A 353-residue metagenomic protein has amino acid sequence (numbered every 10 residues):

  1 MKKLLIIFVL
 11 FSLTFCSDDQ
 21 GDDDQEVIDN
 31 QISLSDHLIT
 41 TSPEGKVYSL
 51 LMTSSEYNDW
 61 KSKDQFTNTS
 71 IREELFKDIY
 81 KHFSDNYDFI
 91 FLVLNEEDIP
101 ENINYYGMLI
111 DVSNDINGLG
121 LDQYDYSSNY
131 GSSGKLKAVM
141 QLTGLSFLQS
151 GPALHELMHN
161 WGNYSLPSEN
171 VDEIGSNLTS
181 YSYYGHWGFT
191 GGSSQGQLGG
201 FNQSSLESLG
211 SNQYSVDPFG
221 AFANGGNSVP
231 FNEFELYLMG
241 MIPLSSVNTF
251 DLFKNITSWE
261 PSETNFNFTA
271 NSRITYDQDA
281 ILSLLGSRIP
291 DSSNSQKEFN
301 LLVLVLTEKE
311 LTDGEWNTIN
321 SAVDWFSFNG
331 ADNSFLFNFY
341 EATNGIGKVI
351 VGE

Functional and structural regions predicted by a protein language model:
L4-L13: Sec-dependent N-terminal signal peptides
L13-S35: Bacterial Sec-dependent N-terminal signal peptides
V27-F147, N265-E353: Zn2+-dependent metallopeptidase catalytic core
R72-L75, Q149-L157, F231-I242: Stable alpha-helical elements in mature extracytoplasmic
D85-I90, L154-N160, F234-E235, S245-V247 (+1 more regions): Loop/turn elements at helix/coil->beta-strand transitions in domains of secreted/extracellular proteins
N86-L94, Y164, F250-K254: Surface-exposed patches in mature extracellular/periplasmic domains of secreted proteins
T143-V171: Active-site recognition of the HExxH zinc-binding catalytic motif
S168-G352: Replace "(M1/M4/M9/M12/WLM)" with "(e.g., M1/M4/M8/M9/M12/M26/WLM)" and add "not limited to" to clarify scope
